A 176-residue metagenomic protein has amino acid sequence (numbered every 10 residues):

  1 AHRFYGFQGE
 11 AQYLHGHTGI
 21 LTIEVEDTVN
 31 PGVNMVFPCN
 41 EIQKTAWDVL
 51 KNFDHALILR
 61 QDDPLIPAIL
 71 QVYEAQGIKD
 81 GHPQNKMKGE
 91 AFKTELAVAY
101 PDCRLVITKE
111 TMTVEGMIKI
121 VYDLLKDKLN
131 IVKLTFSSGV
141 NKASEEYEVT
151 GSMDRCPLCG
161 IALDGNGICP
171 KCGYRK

Functional and structural regions predicted by a protein language model:
A1-E145: Charge-rich, low-complexity N-terminal segments
D123, D127, T135, A143-K176: Long, C-terminal-biased catalytic regions of enzyme "large/alpha" subunits
